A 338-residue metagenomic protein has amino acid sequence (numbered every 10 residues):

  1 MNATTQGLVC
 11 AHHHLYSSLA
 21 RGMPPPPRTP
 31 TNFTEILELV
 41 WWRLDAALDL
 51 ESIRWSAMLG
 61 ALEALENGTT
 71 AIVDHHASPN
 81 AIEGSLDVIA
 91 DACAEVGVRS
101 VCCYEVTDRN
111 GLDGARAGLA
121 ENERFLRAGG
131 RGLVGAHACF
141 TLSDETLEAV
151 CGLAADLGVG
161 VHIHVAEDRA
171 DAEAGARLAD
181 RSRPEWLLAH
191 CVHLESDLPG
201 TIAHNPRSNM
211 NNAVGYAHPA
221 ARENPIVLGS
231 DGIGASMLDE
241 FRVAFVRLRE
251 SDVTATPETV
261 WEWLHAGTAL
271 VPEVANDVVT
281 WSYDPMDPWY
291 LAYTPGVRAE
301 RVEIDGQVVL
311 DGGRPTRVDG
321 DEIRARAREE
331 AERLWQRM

Functional and structural regions predicted by a protein language model:
Q6-S18, G160-R169: Histidine-centered catalytic micro-motifs
H12, G68, C93, V134 (+7 more regions): Divalent metal-coordination and catalytic microenvironments
L19-I53, N110-G111, R169-W186, S196-T201 (+2 more regions): Active-site gating loops and adjacent loop-to-helix segments of metal-dependent hydrolytic enzymes
M23-V98, A120-R127, R328-E330, Q336: Alpha-helical scaffold segments that flank or form the walls of functional sites
A81-L187, C191-V192: Metal-coordinating catalytic core of metallo-dependent amide/deamination hydrolases
D180-D284, A292-Y293: Active-site-adjacent C-terminal substructures of enzyme catalytic domains
E262-M338: Active-site microenvironment of metallo-dependent hydrolases
